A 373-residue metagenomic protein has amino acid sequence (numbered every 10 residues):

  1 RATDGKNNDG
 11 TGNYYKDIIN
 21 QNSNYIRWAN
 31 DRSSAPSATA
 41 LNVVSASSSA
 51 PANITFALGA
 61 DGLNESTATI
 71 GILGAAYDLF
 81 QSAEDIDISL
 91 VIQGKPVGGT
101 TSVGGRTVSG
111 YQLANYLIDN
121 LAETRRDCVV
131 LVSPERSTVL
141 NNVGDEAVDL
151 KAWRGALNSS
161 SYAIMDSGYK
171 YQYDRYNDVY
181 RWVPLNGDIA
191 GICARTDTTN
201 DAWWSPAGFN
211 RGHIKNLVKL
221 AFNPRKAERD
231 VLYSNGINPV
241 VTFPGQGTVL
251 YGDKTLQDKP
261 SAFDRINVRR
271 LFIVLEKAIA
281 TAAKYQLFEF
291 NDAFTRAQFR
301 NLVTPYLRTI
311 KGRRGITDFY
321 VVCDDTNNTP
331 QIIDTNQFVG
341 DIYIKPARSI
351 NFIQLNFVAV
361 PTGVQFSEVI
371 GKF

Functional and structural regions predicted by a protein language model:
T3-F373: Structured, hydrophobic secondary-structure cores that serve as assembly/anchoring elements
